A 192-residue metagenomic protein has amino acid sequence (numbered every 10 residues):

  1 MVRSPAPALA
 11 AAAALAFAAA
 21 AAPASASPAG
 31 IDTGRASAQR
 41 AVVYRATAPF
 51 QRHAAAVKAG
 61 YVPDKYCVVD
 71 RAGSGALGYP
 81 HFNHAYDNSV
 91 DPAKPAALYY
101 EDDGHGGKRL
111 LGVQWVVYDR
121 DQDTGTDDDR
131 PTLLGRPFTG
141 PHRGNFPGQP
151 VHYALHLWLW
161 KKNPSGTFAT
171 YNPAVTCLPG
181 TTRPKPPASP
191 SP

Functional and structural regions predicted by a protein language model:
M1-A26: Secretory targeting and sorting signals
S27-P192: Primary mode marks residue(s) on the alpha4-beta5-alpha5 output face of response regulator receiver
